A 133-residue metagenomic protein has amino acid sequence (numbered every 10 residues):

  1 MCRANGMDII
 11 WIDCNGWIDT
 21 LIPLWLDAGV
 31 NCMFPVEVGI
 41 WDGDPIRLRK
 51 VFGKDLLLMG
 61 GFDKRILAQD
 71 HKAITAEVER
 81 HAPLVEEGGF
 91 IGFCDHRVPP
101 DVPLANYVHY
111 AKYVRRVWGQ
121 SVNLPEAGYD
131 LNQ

Functional and structural regions predicted by a protein language model:
M1-Q133: Active-site loop segments of alpha/beta catalytic cores
